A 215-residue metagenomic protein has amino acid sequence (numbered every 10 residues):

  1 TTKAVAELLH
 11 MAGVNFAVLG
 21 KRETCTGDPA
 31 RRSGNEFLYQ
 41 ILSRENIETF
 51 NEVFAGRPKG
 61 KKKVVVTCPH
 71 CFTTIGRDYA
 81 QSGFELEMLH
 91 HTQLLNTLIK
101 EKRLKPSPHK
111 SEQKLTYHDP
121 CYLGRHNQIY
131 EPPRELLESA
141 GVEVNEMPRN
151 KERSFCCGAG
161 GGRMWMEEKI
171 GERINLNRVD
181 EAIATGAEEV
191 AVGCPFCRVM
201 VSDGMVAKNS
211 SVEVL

Functional and structural regions predicted by a protein language model:
T1-L215: Iron-sulfur cluster-binding electron-transfer modules in prokaryotic oxidoreductases
